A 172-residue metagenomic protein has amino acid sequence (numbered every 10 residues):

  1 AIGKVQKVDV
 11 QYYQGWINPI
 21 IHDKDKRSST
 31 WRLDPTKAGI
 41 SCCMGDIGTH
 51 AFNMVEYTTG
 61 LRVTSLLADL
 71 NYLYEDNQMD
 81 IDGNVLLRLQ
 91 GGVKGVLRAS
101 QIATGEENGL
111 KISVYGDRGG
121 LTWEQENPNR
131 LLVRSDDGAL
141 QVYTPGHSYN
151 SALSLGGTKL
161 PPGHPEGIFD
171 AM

Functional and structural regions predicted by a protein language model:
A1-N77, L131: Predominantly a Rossmann-like dinucleotide-binding segment in NAD(P)-dependent oxidoreductases
V5-V8, V96-S100, W123-E124: Beta-strand scaffold of nucleotide-dependent catalytic cores
V10-W16, L70-Y74, G91-V93, Q101-A103 (+2 more regions): Glycine-rich beta-alpha junction loops
R27-S28, R32, Y57, N84 (+3 more regions): C-terminal glycine/acidic-rich active-site capping loop/insertion
T49, E75, R98-E106: Glycine-rich phosphate/pyrophosphate-binding beta-alpha loops
H50, N77-N84, L89: Substrate-positioning beta->alpha
L61-R62, N77-M79, V93, E106-L110: Glycine/proline-rich active-site loop of Rossmann-fold NAD(P)-dependent oxidoreductases
R62-A68, K94-G95, G120-E124: Acidic/polar loop patches that form or flank catalytic/metal-binding clefts of enzymes that bind anionic ligands
